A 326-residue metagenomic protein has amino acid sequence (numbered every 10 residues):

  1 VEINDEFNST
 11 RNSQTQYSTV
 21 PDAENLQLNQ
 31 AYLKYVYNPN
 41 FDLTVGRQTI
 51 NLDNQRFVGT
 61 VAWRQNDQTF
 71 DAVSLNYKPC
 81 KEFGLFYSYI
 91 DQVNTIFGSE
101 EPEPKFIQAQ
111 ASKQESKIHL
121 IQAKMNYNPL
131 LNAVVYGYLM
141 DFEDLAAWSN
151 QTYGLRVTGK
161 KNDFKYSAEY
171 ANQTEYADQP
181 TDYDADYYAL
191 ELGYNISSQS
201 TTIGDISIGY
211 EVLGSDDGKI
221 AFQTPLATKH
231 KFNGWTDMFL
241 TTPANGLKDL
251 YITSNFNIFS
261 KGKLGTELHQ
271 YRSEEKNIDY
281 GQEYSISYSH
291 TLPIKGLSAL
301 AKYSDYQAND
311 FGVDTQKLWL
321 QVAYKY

Functional and structural regions predicted by a protein language model:
V1-N8, E211-A221: Short, solvent-exposed beta-strand-terminating loops
V1-T95, P104-K105, Q316-Q321: Outer-membrane beta-barrel channel domains
Y17-E24, A109-A111, W235-T242: A short acidic, glycine-rich active-site loop that binds or catalyzes chemistry on phosphate/adenosine moieties
P39-L43, A62-K219, L250-I252, N257 (+3 more regions): Signature for the C-terminal beta-barrel architecture of outer-membrane proteins
Y194-N195, V322-Y326: Short beta-strand-to-coil "C-cap" segments at the C-terminal boundary of structured domains/repeats, marking
G218-N245: Flexible internal linker/loop segments at domain or repeat junctions
I258, L292, K325-Y326: Secretion/assembly modules of Gram-negative surface proteins
